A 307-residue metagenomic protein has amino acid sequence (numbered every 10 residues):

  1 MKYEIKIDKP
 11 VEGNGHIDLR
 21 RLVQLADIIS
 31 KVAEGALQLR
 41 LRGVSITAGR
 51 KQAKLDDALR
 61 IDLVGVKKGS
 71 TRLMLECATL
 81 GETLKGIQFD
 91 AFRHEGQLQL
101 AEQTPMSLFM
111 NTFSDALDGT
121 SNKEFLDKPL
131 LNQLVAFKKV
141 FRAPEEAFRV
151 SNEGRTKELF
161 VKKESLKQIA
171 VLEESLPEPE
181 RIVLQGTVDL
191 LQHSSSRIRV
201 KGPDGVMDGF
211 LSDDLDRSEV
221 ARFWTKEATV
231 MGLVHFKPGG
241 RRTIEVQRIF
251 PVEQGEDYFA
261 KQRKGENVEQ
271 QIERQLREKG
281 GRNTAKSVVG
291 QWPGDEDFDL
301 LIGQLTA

Functional and structural regions predicted by a protein language model:
M1-L166: Protein-protein interaction interfaces in oligomeric scaffolds, predominantly long amphipathic alpha-helices
S151-E153, V171-P177, G186: Long amphipathic N-terminal alpha/beta scaffold segment
V161-R181, S218-A221: Short boundary/loop segments of OB/S1/cold-shock single-stranded nucleic-acid-binding domains
E178-S194: Structural detector for short beta-strands of small beta-barrel domains
D189-S212: OB-fold (S1/OB) nucleic-acid-binding surfaces
D214-M231: Short nucleic-acid-contacting surface segments enriched for D/E, G, S/T with interspersed K/R
H235-Q262: OB-fold/S1-family single-stranded nucleic acid-binding modules
Q270-A307: Short linear interaction segments
